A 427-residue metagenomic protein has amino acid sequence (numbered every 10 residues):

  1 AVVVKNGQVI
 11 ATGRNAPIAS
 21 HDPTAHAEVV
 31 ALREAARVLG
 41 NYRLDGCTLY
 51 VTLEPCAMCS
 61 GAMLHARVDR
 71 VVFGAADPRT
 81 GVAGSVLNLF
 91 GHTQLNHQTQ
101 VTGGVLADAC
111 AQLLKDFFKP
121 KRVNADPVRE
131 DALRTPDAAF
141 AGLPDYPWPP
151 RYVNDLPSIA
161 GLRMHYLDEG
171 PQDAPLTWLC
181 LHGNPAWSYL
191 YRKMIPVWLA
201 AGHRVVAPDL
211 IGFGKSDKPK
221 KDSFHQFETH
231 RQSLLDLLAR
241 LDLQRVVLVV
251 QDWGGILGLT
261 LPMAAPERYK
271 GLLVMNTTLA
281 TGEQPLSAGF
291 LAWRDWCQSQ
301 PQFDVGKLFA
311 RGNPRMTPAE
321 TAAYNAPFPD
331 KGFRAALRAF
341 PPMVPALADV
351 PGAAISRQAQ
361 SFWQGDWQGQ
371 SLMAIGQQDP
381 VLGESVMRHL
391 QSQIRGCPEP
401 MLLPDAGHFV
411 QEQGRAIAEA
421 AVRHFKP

Functional and structural regions predicted by a protein language model:
L64-R134: Zinc-dependent deaminase
E130, G282-F340: Helix-rich cap/lid subdomain of alpha/beta-hydrolase
A141-M164: N-terminal cap/lid segment of alpha/beta-hydrolase-fold proteins
V153, F333-S392: Conserved serine/cysteine hydrolase catalytic core
L156-A160, L167-E169, A200, A207-V250: Active-site loop/oxyanion-hole signature of alpha/beta-hydrolase fold enzymes
D168-K215: Conserved HGGG/HGGXW glycine-rich cap/lid loop of the alpha/beta-hydrolase fold
Q244-E283: Conserved hydrolase catalytic core segment
G396-P427: Catalytic active-site module of serine/aspartate enzymes centered on a nucleophile-bearing elbow/loop
